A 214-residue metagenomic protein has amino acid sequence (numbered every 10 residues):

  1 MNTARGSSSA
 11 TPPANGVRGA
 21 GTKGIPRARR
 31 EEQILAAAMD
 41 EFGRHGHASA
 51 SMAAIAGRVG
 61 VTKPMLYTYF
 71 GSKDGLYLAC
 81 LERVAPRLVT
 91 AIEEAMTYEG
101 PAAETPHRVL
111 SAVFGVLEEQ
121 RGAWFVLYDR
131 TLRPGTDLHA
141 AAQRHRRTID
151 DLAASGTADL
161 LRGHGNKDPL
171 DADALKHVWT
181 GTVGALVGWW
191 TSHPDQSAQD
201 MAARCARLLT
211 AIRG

Functional and structural regions predicted by a protein language model:
M1-R29, L161, K167: N-terminal intrinsically disordered/low-complexity leader segments
N2-A10, K167-W189, D200-I212: Hydrophobic alpha-helical segments that form the core of small-molecule binding pockets and/or dimer interfaces
R27, L35, Y77, L81 (+6 more regions): Amphipathic, non-transmembrane alpha-helical scaffold segments
Q33, A37, E41-G75, A79: Helix-turn-helix
G75, R108, G115-A154, G165-P169 (+2 more regions): Short secondary-structure transition hinges
A79, E93-G122, K167-D168, L175-W179 (+1 more regions): Hydrophobic alpha-helical connector segments
P86-V89, T136-R162, D173-H177, A203 (+1 more regions): Amphipathic alpha-helical packing segments from all-alpha helical-bundle domains
V113, L127-Y128, W179, L209: Short alpha-helical scaffolding segments that buttress acidic/His motifs in well-ordered protein cores
